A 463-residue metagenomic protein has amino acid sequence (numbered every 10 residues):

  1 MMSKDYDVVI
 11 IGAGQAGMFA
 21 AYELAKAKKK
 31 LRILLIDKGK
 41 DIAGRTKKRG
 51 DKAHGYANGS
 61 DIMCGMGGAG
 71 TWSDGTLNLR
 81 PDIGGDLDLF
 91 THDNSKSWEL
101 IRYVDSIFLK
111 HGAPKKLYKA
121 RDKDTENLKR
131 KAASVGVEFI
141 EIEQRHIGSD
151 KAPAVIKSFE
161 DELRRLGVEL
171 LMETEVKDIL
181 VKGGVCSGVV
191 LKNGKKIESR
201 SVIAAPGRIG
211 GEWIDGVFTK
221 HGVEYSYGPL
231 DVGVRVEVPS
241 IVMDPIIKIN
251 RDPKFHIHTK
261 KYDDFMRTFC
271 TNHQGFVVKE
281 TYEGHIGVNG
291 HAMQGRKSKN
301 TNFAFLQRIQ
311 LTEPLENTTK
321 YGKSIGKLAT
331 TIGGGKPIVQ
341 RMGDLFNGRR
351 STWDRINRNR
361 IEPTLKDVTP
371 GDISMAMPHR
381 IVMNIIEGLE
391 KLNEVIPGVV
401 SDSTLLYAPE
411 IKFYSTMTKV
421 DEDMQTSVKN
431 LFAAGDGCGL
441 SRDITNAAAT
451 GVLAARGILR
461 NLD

Functional and structural regions predicted by a protein language model:
M2-G84, A120-D463: Residues forming the flavin
G84-L100: Short, surface-exposed, low-complexity cationic segments
D93, Y103-V104, E169, A205: Poly-acidic low-complexity segments
K96, I101-D105, K110: Conserved catalytic/binding loops enriched for acidic/polar residues
A113, L117-Y118: Cleavable N-terminal targeting peptides that direct proteins into the secretory/outer-membrane pathway or into
